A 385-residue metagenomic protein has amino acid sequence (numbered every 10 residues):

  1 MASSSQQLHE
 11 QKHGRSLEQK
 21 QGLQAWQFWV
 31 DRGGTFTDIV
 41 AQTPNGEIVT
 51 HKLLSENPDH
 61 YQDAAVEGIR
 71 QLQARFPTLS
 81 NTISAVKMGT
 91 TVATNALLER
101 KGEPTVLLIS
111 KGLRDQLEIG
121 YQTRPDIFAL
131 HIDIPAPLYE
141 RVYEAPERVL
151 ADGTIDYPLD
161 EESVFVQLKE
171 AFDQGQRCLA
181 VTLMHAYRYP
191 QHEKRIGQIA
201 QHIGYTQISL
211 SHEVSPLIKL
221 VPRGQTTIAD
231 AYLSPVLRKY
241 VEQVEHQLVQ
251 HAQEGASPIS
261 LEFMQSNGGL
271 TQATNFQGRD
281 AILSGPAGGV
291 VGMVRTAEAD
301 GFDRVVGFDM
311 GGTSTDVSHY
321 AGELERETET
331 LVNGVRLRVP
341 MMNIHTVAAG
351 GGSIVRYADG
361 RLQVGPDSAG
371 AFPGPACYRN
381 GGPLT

Functional and structural regions predicted by a protein language model:
A2-T385: N-terminally biased helix-coil "hinge/interface" segments that flank
